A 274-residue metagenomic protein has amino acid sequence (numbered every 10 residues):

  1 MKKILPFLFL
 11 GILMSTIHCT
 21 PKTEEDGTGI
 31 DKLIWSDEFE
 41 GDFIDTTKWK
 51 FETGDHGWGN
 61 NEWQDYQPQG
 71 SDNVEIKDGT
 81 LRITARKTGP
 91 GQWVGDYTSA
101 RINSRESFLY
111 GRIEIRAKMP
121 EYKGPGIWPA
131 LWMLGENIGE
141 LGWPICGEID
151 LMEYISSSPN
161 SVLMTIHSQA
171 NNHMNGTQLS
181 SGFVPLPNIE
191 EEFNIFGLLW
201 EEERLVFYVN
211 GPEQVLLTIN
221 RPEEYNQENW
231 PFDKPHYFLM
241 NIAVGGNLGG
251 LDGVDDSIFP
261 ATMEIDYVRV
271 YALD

Functional and structural regions predicted by a protein language model:
I4-L13: Sec-dependent N-terminal signal peptides
S15-H18: C-terminal motif of bacterial Sec signal peptides marking the signal peptidase cleavage site
P21-D274: GH16 jelly-roll
